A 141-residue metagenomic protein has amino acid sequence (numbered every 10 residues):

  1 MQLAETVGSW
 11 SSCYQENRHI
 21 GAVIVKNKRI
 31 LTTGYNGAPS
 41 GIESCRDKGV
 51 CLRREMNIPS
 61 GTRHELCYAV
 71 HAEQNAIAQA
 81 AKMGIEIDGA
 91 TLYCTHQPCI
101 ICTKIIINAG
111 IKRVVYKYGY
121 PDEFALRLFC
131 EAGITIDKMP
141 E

Functional and structural regions predicted by a protein language model:
M1-E141: Zinc-dependent deaminase catalytic domain
